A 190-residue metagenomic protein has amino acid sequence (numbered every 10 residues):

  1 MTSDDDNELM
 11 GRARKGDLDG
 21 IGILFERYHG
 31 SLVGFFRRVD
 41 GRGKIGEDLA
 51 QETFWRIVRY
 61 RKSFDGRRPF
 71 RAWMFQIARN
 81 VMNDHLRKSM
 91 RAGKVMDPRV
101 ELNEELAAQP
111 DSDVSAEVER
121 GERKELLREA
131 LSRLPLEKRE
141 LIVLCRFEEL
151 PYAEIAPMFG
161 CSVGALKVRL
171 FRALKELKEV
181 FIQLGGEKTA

Functional and structural regions predicted by a protein language model:
T2, R14-I23, V33-E52, V163 (+1 more regions): Short, charged helix-capping/linker segments at alpha-helix termini
T2-S3, A92-R120: Internal acidic/polar
E8-R12, L126-L134: Short amphipathic alpha-helical boundary/capping segments
R14-K15, R38-G41, E52-P69, K88-M90: Sigma70-family region 2
F25-G43, Y60, L131, E176 (+1 more regions): Amphipathic, Lys/Arg- and hydrophobic-enriched alpha-helical face
D48-W55, R68-N80: Structural recognition of an alpha-helix C-terminal capping motif at a helix-to-coil junction
R59-G66, Q76-D97, R120: Arg/Lys-rich amphipathic alpha helix in sigma70-family domain 2
R79, N83, R87, L126 (+5 more regions): DNA-recognition helix of helix-turn-helix
